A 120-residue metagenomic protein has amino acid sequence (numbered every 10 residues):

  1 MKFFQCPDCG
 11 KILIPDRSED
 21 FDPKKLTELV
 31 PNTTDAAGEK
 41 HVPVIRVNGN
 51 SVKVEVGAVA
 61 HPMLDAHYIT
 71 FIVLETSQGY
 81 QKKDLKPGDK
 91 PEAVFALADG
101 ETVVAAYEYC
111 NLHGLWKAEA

Functional and structural regions predicted by a protein language model:
M1: Flanking scaffold residues of small Cys/His-coordinated metal-binding clusters
C6-C9, E19-K24, C110: Short cysteine-rich clusters marking metal-coordination/redox-active sites
P15-S51: Transition segment at domain starts
V56-L64: Short amphipathic, basic-aromatic surface patches that mediate peripheral association with negatively charged
Y68-Q78: Extended low-complexity, serine/threonine- and proline-enriched intrinsically disordered segments
P91-F95: Short strand-edge motifs at loop-to-beta-strand transitions and within beta-strands of extracellular beta-rich domains
L97-V103: Surface-exposed, short loops/turns at beta-strand junctions within beta-sandwich domains
N111-A118: Short acidic/polar inter-strand loop motif in beta-rich domains
